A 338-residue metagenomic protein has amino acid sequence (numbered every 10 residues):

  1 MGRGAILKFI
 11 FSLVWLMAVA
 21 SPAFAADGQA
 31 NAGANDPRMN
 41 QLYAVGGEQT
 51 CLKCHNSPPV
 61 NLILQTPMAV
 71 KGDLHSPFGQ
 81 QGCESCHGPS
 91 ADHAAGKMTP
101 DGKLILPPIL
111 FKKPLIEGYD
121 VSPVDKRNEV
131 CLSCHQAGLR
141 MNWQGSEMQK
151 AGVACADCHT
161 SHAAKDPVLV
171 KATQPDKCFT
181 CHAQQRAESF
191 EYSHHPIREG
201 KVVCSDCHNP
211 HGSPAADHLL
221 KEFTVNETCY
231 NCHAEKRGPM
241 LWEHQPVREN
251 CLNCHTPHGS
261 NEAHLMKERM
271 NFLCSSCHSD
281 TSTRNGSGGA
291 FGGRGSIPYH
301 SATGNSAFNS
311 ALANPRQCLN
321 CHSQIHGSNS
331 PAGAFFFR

Functional and structural regions predicted by a protein language model:
M1-L7: N-terminal secretory signal peptides that target proteins for export/translocation
K8-S21: Bacterial N-terminal signal peptides
P22-R338: Short sequence/structural segments immediately N-terminal
